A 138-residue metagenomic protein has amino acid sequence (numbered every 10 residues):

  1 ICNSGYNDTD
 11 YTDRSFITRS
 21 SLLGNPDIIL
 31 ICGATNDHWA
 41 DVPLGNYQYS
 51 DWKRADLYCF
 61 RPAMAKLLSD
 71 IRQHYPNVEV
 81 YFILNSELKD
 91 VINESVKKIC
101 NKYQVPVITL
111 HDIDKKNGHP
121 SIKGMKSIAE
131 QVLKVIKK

Functional and structural regions predicted by a protein language model:
I1-K53, L88-D90, H119: Conserved SGNH/GDSL esterase-like catalytic core that processes O-acyl groups on lipids and polysaccharides
R19-S20, K66-H74, K98, Q131 (+1 more regions): A generic secondary-structure signal
G24-I29, Y75-V80, Y103-P106: Loop/turn elements at helix/coil->beta-strand transitions in domains of secreted/extracellular proteins
C32-W39, G45, M64-S95: Active-site segments of SGNH/GDSL-like serine hydrolases that catalyze O-acetyl group transfer/hydrolysis on lipids
F60, M64, M125: Aromatic/hydrophobic pocket-lining residues that form the small-molecule binding cavity in soluble enzyme cores
Y81-I83, N101-V105, E130-K138: Conserved catalytic region of serine esterases and O-acyltransferases that act on ester linkages in lipids
L110: Catalytic phosphate/metal-binding cores of nucleic-acid and nucleotide-processing enzymes, i.e., regions that mediate
K116-K138: Histidine-centered active-site loop/cap adjacent to the catalytic His in serine esterases/O-acetyl transfer systems
